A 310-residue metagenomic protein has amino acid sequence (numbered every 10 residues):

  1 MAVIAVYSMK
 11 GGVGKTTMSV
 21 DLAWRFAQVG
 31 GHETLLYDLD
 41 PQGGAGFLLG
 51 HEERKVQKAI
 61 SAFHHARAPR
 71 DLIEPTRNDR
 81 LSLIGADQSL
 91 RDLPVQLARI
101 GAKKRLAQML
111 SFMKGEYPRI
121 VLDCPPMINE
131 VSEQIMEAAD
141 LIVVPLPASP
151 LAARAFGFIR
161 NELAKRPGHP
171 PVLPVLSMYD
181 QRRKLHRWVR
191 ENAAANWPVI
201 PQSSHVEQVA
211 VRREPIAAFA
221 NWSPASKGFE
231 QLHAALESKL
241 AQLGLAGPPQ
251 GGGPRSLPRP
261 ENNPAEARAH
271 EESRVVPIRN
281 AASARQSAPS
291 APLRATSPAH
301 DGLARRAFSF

Functional and structural regions predicted by a protein language model:
M1-F310: P-loop NTP-binding core
